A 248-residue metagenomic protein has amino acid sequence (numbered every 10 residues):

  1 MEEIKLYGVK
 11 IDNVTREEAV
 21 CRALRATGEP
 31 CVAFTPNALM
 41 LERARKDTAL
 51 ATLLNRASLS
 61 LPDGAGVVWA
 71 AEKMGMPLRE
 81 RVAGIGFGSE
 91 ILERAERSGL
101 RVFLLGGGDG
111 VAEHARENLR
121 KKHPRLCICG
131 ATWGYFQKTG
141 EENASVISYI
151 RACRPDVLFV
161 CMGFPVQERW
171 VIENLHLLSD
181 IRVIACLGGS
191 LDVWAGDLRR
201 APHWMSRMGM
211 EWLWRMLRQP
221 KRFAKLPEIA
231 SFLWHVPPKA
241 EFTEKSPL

Functional and structural regions predicted by a protein language model:
M1-G86: N-terminal nucleotide/polyanion-binding subdomain common to many enzyme families
A33-T35, L61, V157-C161, A185: Structural motif
A51, L92, A144-S148: Short hydrophobic/charged patches on amphipathic alpha-helices used for structural packing and interfaces
R56-V67, G108-K121: Short, compositionally biased "basic patch" segments
G66-A71, R200-L248: A transmembrane-helix-recognition feature enriched in membrane-embedded lipid enzymes and envelope glyco-/phospholipid
V68-L105, D109-G110: Hydrophobic alpha-helical segments and helix pairs
F103, G107, V111-L119, L126-C153 (+3 more regions): Internal alpha/beta domain cores that form substrate/cofactor-binding pockets in large enzymes and binding proteins
